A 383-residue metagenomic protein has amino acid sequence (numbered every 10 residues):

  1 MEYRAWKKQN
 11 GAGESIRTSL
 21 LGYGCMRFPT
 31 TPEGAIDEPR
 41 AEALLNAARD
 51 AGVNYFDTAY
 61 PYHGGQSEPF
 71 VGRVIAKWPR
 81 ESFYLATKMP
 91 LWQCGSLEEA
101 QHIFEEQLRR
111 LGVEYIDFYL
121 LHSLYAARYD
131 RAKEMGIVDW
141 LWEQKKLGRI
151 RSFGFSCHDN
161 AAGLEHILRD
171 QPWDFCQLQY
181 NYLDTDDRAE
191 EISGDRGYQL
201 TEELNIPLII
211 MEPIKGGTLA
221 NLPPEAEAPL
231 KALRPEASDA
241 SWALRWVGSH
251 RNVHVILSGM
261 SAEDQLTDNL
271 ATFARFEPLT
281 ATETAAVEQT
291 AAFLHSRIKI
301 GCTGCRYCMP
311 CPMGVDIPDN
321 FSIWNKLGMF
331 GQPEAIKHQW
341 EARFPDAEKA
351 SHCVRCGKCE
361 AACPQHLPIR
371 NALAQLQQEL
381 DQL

Functional and structural regions predicted by a protein language model:
M1-F83, W140, K146: N-terminal binding-site loop/beta-alpha segment at the start of enzyme catalytic domains that lines or forms
M26-P39, K88-E99, D130, E227-P235: Active-site mouth loops of central-metabolism enzymes
P32-A35, A59-E68, W92-E98, A127-D130 (+2 more regions): Acidic-and-aromatic substrate-binding clefts and catalytic sites of carbohydrate-active enzymes
A35-A48, S96-L111, H158-I167, D239-L244: Short, acidic/polar
L108-Y129: Active-site groove signature of glycoside hydrolases
L124-T303, Y307-V315, D319-S322, G331-I336 (+2 more regions): Beta/alpha (TIM)-barrel catalytic core signal, keyed to glycine-rich beta->alpha loops juxtaposed to Asp/Glu that bind
K299-G314, A350-H366: Local cysteine-cluster metal-coordination motifs and their immediate loop/turn environment, predominantly Fe-S cluster
F330-K358, Q382-L383: Short Fe-S-cluster ligation motifs
